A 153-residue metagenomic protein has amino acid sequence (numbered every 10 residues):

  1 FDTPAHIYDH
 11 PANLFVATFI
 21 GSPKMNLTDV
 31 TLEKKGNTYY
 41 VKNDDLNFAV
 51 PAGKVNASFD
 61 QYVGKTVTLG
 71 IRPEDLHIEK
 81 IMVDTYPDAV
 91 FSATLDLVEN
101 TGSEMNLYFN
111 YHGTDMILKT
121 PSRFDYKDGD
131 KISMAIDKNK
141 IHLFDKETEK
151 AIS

Functional and structural regions predicted by a protein language model:
F1-L46: Internal alpha/beta loop-helix hairpins
F19-I20, F59, L97: Replace "in large, NTP-powered and nucleic-acid-processing enzymes" with "in large, NTP-powered factors and other
K34-T38, V98-E104, K146: Short, conserved beta-turn/loop elements at beta-strand boundaries and strand-helix junctions
T38-T94, D115, F124-S153: Glycine/charge-rich catalytic "coupling/switch" loops of P-loop NTPases
D88-F91, L97-Y108: Long, well-ordered amphipathic alpha-helical subdomains in the mid-to-C-terminal portions of large enzyme subunits
I117-K119: Canonical phosphoinositide-binding patch of PH/PH-like domains
